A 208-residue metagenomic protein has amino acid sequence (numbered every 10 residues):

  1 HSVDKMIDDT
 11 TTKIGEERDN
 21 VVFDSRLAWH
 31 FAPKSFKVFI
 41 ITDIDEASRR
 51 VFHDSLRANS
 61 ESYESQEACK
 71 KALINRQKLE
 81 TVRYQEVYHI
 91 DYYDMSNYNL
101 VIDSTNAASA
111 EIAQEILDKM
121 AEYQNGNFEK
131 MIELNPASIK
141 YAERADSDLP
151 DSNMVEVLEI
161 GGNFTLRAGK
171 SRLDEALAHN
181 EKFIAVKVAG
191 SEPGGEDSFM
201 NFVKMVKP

Functional and structural regions predicted by a protein language model:
H1-A32, D45-S48, H53-E61, E67 (+2 more regions): ATP-dependent small-molecule kinase phosphotransfer cores that center on conserved nucleotide phosphate-binding segments
E17-N20, F36, I160-T165: Short active-site oxyanion
A28-S35, Y93-S96, A176: Short loop/helix-cap segments at secondary-structure boundaries that form the rim of catalytic
E46-V51, S109-E111, G195-E196: Switch/connector loops and helix/strand junctions flanking conserved nucleotide-binding motifs in nucleotide-processing
S60-I112: Small-molecule kinase domains that catalyze NTP-dependent phosphoryl transfer to phosphate-bearing small molecules
A121-R167, L177: Short alpha-helix boundary/capping and kink motifs at helix termini
D151-K207: A short, basic-hydrophobic beta/loop patch
